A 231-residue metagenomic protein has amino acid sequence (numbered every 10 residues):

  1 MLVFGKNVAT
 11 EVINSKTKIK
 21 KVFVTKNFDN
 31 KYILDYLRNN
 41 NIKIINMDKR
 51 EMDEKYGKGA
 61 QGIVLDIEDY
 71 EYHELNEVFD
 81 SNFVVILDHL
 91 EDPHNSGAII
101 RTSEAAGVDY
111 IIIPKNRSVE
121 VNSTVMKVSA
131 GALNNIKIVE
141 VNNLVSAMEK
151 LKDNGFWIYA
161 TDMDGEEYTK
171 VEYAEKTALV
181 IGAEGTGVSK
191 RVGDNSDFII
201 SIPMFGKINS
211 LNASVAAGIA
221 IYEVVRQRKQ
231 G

Functional and structural regions predicted by a protein language model:
M1-N76: N-terminal positively charged helical leader segments and presequences
G5, D88, N95, S210-N212: Active-site helix-initiating loop/hinge in glycosyltransferases
T10, S15-K16, K127-A130, D194-G231: Structured adenosyl-cofactor binding patch, chiefly the S-adenosyl-L-methionine
D48, D88, P114-K115, I136 (+3 more regions): Short beta->alpha connector loops at strand-helix junctions that form conserved, small/polar/Pro-enriched
K49-K55, Y72-H73, L144-M148, E166-Y168 (+1 more regions): A short acidic, often aromatic-flanked loop/helix-cap motif at beta-alpha or helix-coil junctions that lines enzyme
N76-E166: RNA substrate-binding interface of SAM-dependent RNA methyltransferases
Y159-N212: Active-site/ligand-binding-proximal alpha/beta "capping" segment
